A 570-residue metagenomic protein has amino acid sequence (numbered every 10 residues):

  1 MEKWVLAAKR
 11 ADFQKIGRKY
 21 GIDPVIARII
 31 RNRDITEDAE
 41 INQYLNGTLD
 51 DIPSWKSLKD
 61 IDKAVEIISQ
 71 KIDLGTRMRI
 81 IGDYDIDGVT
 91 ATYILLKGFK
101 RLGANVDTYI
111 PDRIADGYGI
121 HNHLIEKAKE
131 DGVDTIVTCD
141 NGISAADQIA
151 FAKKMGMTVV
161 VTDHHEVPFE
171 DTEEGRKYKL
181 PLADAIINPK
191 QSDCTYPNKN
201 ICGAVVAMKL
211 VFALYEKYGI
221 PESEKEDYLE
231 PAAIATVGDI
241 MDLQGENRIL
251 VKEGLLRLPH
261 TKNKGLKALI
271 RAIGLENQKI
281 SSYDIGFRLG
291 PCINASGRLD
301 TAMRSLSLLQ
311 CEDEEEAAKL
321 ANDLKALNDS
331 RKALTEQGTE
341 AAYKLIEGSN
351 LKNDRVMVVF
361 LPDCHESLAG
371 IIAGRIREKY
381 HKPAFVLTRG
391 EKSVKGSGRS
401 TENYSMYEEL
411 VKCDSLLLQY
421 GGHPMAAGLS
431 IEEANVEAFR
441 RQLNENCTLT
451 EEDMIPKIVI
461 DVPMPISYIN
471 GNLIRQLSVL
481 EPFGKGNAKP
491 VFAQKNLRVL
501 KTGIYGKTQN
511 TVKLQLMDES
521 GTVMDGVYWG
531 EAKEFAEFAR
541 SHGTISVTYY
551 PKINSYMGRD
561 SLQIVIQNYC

Functional and structural regions predicted by a protein language model:
M1-K3: Catalytic domains of riboflavin
L6-T135, K154-G156, E173-R176, L182 (+3 more regions): Hydrophobic helix-and-loop "lid/oligomerization" segment in the mid-to-C-terminal part of catalytic domains
Q70-L74, E314-N322, A326-F360, K412-C570: Mid-to-C-terminal polyanion-binding domains and interfaces
D112, N188-K190, T388, C570: Residues at the C-termini of beta-strands that transition into short coil/loop
E126-A204, M208-K217, E224-D227, Q244: Active-site cavity-forming subdomains of large catalytic enzyme subunits
H164-H165, H365, H423, T511: Histidine-centered active-site/metal-ligand motif
K177-Y178, A183-I186, K392-S400, V523-G526 (+1 more regions): Short, well-ordered strand-loop elements centered on a beta-strand within folded domains, enriched for acidic residues
V205, G370, G374, V547: Short alpha-helical basic/polar micro-motif
